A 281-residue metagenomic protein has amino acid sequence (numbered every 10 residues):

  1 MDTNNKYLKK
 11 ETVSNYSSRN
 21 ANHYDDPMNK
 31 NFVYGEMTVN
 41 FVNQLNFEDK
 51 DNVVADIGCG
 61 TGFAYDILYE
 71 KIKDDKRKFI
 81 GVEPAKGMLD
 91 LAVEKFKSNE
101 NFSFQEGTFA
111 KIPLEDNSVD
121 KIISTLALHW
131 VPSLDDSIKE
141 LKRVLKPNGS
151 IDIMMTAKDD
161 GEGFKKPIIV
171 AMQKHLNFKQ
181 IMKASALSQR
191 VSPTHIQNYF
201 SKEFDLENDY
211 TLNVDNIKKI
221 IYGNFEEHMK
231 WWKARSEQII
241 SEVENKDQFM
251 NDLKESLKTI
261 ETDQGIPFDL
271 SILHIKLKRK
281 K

Functional and structural regions predicted by a protein language model:
M1-D51, F63-K71, M88-L91, K95: Conserved class I S-adenosyl-L-methionine
V13, R19-H23, Y210-Q264: C-terminal helical/coil "lid" or tail adjacent to the Rossmann-like core of SAM-dependent
V53, G149-S150: Short glycine-centered segments of the SAM/dcSAM-binding site in methyltransferase folds
V53-K111: Class I SAM-dependent methyltransferase SAM/SAH-binding core
A110-K121: A short acidic, Gly/Pro-enriched loop at the edge of an enzyme's catalytic core that lines a small-molecule cofactor
K121-L134, A157: A short SAM/SAH-binding and catalytic strip from SAM-dependent methyltransferases
D135, S150-I220, I239: Conserved catalytic/acceptor-binding region of the Class I
E203-F204, S271-K281: Core SAM-dependent methyltransferase catalytic element
